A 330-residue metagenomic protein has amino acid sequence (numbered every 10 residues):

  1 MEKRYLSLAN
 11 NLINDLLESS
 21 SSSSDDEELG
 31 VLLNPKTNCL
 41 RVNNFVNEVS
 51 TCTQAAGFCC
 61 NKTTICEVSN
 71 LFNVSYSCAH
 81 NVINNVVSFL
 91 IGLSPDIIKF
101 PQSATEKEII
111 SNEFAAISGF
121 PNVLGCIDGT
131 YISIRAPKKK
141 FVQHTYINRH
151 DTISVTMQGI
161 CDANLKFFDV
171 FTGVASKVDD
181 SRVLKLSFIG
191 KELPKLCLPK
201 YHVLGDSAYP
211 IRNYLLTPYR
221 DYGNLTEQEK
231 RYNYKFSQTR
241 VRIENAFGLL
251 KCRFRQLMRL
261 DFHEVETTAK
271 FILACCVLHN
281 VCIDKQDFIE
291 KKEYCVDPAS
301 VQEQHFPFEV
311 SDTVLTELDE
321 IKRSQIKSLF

Functional and structural regions predicted by a protein language model:
M1-A55, P95, K292, E309-L329: Charged, often Cys/His-bearing segments associated with DNA-binding zinc-finger transcription factors
M1-L6, T64-F330: Short, well-ordered secondary-structure "scaffold" segments embedded in the functional core of diverse domains
G57-N61: Short helix-capping/turn signature of helix-turn-helix
